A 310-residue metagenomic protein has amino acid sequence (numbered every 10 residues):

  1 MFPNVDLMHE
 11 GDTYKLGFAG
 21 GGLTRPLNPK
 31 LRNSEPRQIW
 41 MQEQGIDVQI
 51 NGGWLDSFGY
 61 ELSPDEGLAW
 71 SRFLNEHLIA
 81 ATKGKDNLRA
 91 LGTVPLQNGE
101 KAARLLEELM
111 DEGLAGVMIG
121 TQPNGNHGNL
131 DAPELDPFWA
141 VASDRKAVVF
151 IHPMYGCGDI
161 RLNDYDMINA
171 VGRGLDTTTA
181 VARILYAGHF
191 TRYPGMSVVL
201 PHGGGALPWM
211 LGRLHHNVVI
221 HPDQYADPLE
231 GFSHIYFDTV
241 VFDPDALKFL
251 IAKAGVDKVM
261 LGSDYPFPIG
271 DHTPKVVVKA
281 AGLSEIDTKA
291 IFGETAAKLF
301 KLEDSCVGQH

Functional and structural regions predicted by a protein language model:
M1-H310: Helix-coil boundary/capping segments in enzymes
